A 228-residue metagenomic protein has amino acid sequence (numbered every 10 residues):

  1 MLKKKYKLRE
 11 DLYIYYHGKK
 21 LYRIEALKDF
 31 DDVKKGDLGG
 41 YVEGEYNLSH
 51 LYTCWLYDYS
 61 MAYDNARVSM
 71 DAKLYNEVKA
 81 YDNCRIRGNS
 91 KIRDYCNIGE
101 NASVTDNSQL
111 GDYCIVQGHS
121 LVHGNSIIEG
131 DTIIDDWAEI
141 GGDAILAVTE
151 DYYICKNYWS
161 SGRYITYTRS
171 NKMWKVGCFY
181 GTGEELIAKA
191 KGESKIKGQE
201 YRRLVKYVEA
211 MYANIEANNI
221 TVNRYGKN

Functional and structural regions predicted by a protein language model:
M1-Y52, I154-N228: Terminal amphipathic alpha-helical/low-complexity segments used for targeting or macromolecular assembly
N47-Y57, M61-D151: Structural signal for interior beta-strand "rungs" in well-ordered beta-sheet cores of soluble enzyme domains
